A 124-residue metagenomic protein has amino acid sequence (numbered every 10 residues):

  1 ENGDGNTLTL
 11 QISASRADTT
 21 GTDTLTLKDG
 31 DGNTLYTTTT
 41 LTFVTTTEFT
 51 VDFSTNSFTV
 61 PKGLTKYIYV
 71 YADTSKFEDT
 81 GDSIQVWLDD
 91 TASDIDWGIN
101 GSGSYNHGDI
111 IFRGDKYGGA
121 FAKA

Functional and structural regions predicted by a protein language model:
E1-A124: Exposed, polar/acidic Ser/Thr-rich sequence context and nearby capping/turn residues that mark flexible linkers
